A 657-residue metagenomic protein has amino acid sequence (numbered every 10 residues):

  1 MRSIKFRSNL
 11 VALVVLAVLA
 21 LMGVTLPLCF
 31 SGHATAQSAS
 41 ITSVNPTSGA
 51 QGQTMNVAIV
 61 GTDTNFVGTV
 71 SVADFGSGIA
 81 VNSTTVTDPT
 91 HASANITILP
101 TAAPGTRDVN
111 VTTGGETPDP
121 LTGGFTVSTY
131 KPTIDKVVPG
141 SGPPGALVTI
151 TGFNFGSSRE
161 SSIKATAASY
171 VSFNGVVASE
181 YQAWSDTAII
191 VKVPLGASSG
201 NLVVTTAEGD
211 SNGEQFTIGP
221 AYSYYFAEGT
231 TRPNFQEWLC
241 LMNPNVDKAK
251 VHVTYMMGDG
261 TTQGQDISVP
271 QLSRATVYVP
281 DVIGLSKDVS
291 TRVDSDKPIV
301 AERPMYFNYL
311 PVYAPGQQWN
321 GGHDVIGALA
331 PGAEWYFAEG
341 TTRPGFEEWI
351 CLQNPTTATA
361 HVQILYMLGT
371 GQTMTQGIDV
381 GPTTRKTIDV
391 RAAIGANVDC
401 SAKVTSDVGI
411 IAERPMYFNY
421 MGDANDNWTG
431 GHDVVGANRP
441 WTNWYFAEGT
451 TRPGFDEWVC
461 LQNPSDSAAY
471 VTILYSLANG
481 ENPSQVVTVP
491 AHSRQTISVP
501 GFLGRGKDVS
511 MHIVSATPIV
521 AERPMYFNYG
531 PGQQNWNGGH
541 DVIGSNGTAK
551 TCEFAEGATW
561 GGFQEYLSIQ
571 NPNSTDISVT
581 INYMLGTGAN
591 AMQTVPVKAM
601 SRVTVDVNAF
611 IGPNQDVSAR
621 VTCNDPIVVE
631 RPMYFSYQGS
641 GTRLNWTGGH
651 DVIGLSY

Functional and structural regions predicted by a protein language model:
M1-A36: Sec-dependent, cleavable N-terminal signal peptides
G32-D74, A80, E116-Y170, V177 (+4 more regions): Beta-strand/beta-sandwich contexts
Q53-G68, V72-F75, V111-T113, G145-E160 (+6 more regions): A short glycine/threonine-centered beta-strand motif
D88-T90, S185-D186: Residue-level recognition of beta-strand termini and adjacent short loop/turns
G105, T117-G123, G209-E214, Q263 (+3 more regions): Extracellular and select intracellular beta-sandwich modules with Ser/Thr-enriched, small-residue motifs on
G114-P120, T206-N212, P298, G409 (+1 more regions): Short, exposed coil/turn segments at beta-strand boundaries within extracellular/luminal domains
T217-Y657: Gly/Pro-rich, tryptophan- and cysteine-flecked surface segments typical of secreted/extracellular proteins
